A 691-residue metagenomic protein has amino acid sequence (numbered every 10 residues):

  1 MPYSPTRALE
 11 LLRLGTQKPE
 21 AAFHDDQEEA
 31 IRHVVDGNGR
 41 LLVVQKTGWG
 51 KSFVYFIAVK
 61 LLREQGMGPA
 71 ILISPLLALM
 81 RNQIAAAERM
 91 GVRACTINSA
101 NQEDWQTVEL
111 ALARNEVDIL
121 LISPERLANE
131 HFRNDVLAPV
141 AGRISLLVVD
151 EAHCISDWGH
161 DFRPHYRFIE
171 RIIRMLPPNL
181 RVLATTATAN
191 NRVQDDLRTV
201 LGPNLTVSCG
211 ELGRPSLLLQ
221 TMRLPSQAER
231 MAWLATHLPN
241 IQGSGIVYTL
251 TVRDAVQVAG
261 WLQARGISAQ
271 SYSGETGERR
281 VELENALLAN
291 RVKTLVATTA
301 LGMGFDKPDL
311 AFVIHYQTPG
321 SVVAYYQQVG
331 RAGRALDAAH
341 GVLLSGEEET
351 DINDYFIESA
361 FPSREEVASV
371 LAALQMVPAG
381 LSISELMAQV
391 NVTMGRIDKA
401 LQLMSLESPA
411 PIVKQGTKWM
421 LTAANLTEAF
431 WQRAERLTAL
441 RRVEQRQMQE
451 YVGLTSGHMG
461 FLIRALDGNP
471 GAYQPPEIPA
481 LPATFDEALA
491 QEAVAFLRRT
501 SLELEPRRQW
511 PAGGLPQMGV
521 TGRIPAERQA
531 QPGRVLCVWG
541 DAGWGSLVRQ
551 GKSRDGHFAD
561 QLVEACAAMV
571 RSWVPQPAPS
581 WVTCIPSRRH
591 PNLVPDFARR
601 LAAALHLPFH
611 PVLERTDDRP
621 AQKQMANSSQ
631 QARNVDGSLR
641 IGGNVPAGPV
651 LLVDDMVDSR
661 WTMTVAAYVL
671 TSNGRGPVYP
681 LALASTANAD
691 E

Functional and structural regions predicted by a protein language model:
P2-P5, E10-G15, D25, E29-S52 (+5 more regions): Helicase motor core with emphasis on the C-terminal RecA-like subdomain
F56-I57, L61, D196, D596 (+3 more regions): Active-site signature of alpha/beta-hydrolase-fold catalytic machinery across serine- and Asp/Cys-nucleophile hydrolases
G91, A111-I122, P611-S629: Conserved P-loop NTPase mechanochemical-coupling segment
S99, G210-L212, G274-E275, T583-P586 (+1 more regions): A short, structured active-site edge motif that brings together acidic residues
R126, V252, P586-L593: Acidic, metal-coordinating catalytic cores used for nucleic-acid/nucleotide bond scission and strand-transfer chemistry
L217, L489-W581, P591, P595 (+5 more regions): Active-site-facing substrate-recognition patch
V292, I314, T318-Q327, G333-R523 (+1 more regions): C-terminal accessory region of SF2 helicases/translocases
A488, A495-L497, T664-E691: PRPP-dependent phosphoribosyltransferase catalytic core
